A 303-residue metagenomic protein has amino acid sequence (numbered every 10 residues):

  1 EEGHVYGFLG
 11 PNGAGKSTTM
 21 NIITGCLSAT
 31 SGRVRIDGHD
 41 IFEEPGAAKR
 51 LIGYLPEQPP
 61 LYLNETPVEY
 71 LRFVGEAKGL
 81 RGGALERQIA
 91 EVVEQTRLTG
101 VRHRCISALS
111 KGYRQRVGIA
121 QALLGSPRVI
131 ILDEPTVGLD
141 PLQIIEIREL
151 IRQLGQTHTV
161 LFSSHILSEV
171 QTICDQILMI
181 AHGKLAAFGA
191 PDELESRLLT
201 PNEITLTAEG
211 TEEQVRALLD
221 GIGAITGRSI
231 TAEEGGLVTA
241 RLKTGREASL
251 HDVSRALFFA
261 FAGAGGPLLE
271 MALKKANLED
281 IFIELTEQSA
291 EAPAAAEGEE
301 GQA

Functional and structural regions predicted by a protein language model:
E1-H182, A186-A187: ABC transporter nucleotide-binding domains
K78, I177, L198, N202 (+4 more regions): Conserved NTP-handling cores and scaffolds of large molecular machines
R97, I225-T231, P267-A272: A short linear hydrophobic-aromatic micro-motif
R148-G245: ABC transporter nucleotide-binding domain
R246-A303: C-terminal coupling/interaction segments
